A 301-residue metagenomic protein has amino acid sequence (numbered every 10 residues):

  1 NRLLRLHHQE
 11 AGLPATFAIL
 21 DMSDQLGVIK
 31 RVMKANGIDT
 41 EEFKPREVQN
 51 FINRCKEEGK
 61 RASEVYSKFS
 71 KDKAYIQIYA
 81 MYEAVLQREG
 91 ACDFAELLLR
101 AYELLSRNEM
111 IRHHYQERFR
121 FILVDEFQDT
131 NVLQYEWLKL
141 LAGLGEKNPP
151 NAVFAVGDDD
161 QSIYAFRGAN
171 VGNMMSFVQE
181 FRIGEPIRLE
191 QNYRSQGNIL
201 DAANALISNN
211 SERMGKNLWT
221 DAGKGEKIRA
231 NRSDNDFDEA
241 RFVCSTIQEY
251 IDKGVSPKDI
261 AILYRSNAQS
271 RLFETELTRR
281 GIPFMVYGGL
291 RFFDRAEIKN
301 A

Functional and structural regions predicted by a protein language model:
N1-A15, I19, E89, H113 (+5 more regions): P-loop NTPase Walker
N1-F51, A62-Y66, N231: Conserved P-loop NTPase-based nucleic-acid remodeling module centered on helicase motor cores
N1-R2, H113, Y164, M175 (+4 more regions): Alpha-helical elements of the RecA-like P-loop NTPase motor core of helicases
R2-R5, D160-A165, R194-S195, V286-A301: Short alpha-helix plus adjacent loop in nuclease-associated cores
L6, E10, A35-D39, R54-E58 (+3 more regions): Phosphate/oxyanion-binding loops and surfaces in catalytic or ligand/nucleic-acid-binding neighborhoods
I29, I52, D93, D125 (+4 more regions): Residue-level signature of catalytic and energy-coupling elements of molecular machines, predominantly ATP/GTP-dependent
F69-S176, R188-S195: Conserved helicase NTPase motor core
R182-P186, E190-P283, A296: Helicase P-loop NTPase motor core
